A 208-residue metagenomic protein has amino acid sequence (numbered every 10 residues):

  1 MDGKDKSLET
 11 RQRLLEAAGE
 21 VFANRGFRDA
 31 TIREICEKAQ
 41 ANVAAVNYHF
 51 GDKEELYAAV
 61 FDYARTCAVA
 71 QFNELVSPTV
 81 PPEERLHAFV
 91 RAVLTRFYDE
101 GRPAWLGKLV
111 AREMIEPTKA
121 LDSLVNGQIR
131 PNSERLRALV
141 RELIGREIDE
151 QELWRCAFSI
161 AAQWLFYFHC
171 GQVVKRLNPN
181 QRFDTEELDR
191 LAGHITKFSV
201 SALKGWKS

Functional and structural regions predicted by a protein language model:
M1-E9, S208: N-terminal intrinsically disordered/low-complexity leader segments
R13, V21-E55, A59: Helix-turn-helix
A58-A64, Q128: Alpha-helical DNA-contacting segments of helix-turn-helix folds
N73-W105, L153-I160: Hydrophobic alpha-helical connector segments
E84, T118-I144, G193, K197: Amphipathic alpha-helical packing segments from all-alpha helical-bundle domains
G101-N126, G171-L177: Amphipathic alpha-helical segments used for helix-helix packing
K108-A111, E150-Q172, R190, H194-V200: Hydrophobic alpha-helical segments that form the core of small-molecule binding pockets and/or dimer interfaces
R130-W154, L177-N180, L203-S208: Hydrophobic alpha-helical bundle segments that form small-molecule/ligand-binding pockets
